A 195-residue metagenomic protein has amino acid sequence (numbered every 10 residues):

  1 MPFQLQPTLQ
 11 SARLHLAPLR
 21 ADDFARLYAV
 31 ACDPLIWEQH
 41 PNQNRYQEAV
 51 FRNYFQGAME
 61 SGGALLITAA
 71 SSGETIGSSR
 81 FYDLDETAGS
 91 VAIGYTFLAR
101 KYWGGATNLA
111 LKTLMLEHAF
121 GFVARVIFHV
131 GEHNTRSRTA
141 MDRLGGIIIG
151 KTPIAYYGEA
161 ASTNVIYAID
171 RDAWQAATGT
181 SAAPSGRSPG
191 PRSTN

Functional and structural regions predicted by a protein language model:
M1-N53, N164, D172-N195: A short, well-structured alpha-helix characteristic of acyl/acetyltransferase catalytic modules
L66, E74-D83, A92: Conserved beta-strand in the GNAT
T68, G94-A106, G131: A short, internal acetyl-CoA/4′-phosphopantetheine-binding micro-motif in the GNAT/acyltransferase core
L84-I93, W103, T107, A124: A conserved beta-turn-beta hairpin within the catalytic core of GNAT-like acetyltransferases that forms part
G104-H118, T139, R143: Conserved acetyl-CoA-binding loop-helix of GNAT-fold acetyltransferases
G121-V130: Conserved GNAT acetyl-CoA-binding A-motif
H129, I147-T163: Conserved catalytic-core motifs of GNAT/GCN5-like acyltransferases
N134-G150: Conserved active-site alpha-helix within GNAT-family acetyltransferase domains
